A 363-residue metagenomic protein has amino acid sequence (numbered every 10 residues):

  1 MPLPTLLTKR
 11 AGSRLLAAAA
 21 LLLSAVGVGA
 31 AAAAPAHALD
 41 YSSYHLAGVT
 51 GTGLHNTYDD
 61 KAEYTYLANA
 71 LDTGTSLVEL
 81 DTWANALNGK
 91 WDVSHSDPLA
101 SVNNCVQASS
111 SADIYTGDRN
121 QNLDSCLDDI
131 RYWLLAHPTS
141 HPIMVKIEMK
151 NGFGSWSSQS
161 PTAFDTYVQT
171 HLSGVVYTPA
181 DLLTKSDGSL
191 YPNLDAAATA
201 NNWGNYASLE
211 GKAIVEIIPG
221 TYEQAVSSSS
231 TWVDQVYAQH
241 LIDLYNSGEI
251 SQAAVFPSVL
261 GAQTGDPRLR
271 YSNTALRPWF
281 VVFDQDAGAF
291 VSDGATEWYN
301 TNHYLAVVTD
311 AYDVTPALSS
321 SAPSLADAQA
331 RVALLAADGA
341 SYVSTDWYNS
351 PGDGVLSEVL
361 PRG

Functional and structural regions predicted by a protein language model:
M1-A38: Secretory targeting and sorting signals
L39-G363: Catalytic cores of phosphodiester-bond hydrolases, prominently lipid phosphodiesterases
